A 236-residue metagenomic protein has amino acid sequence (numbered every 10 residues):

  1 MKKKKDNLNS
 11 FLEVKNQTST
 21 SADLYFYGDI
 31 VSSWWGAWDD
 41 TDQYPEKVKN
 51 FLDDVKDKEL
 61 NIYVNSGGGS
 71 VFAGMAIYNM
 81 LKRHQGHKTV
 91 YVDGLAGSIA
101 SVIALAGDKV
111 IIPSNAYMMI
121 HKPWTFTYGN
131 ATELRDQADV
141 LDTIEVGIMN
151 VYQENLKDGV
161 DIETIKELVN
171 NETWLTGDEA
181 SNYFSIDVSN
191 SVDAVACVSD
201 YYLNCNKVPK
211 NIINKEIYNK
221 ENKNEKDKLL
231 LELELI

Functional and structural regions predicted by a protein language model:
M1-Y91, L95-I99, G107-I236: N-terminal organellar transit peptides
